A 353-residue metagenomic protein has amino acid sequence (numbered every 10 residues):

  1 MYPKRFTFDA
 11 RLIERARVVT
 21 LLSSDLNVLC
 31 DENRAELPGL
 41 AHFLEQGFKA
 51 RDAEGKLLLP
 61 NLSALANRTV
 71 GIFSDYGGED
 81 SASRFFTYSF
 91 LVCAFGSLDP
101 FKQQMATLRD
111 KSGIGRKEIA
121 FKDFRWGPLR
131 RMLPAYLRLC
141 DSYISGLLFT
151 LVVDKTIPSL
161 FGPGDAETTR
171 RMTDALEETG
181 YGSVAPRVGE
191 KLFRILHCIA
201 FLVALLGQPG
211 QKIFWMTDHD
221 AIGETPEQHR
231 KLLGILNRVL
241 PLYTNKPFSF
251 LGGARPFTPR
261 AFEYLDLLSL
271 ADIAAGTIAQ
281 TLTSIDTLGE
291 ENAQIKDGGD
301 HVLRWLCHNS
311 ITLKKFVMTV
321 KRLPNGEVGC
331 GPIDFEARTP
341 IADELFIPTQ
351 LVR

Functional and structural regions predicted by a protein language model:
Y2-G71, Y76-R353: Phosphate-ester processing/binding pockets and catalytic centers
